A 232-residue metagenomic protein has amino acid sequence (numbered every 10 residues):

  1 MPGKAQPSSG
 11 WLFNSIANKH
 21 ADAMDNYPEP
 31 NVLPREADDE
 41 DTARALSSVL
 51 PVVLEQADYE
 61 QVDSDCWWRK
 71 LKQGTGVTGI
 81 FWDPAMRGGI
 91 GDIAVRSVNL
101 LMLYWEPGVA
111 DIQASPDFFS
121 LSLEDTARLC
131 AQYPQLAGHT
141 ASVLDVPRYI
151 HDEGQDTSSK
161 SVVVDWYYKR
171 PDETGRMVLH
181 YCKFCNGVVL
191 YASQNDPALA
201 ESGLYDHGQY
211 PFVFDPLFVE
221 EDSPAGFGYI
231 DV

Functional and structural regions predicted by a protein language model:
M1-V232: Extended alpha-helical, oligomerization-prone segments that build pores/tubes and scaffolds
